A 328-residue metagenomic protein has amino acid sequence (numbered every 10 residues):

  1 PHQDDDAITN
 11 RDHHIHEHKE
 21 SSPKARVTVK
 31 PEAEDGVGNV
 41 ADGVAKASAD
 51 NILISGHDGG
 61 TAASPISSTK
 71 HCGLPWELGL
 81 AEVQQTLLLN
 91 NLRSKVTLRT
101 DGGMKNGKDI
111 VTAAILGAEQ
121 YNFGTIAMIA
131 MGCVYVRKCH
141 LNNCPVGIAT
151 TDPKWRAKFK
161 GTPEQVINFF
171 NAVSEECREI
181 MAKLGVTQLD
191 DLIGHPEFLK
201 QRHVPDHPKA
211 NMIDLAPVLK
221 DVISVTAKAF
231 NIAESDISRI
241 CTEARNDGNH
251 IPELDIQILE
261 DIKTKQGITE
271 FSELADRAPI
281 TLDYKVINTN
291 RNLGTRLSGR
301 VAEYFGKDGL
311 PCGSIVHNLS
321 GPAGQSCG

Functional and structural regions predicted by a protein language model:
P1, G117-N211, L215-A216, D221-V222: Mobile "lid/hinge" segments at catalytic clefts and subdomain interfaces of large enzymes
Q3-A157, T289-N290, G294-G299, Y304-G328: Glycine-rich phosphate/ribose-binding loops and adjacent secondary-structure elements that form binding surfaces
D5, K70, K160, E164-I167 (+1 more regions): Charge-dense, low-complexity intrinsically disordered segments
A7, T61, N106, D214 (+2 more regions): A diffuse structural propensity rather than consistent per-protein peaks
E20-S21, G59-A63, L92, G147-F159 (+4 more regions): Short acidic (Asp/Glu) and glycine-rich catalytic loops that position anionic groups and cofactors
K30, A45-T61, V186-I251: Terminal amphipathic helices with adjacent charged low-complexity linkers/tails
W155, I167, I180-L184, I193-P196 (+2 more regions): Long, distal/terminal scaffolding or interaction modules with repetitive or compositionally biased sequence
